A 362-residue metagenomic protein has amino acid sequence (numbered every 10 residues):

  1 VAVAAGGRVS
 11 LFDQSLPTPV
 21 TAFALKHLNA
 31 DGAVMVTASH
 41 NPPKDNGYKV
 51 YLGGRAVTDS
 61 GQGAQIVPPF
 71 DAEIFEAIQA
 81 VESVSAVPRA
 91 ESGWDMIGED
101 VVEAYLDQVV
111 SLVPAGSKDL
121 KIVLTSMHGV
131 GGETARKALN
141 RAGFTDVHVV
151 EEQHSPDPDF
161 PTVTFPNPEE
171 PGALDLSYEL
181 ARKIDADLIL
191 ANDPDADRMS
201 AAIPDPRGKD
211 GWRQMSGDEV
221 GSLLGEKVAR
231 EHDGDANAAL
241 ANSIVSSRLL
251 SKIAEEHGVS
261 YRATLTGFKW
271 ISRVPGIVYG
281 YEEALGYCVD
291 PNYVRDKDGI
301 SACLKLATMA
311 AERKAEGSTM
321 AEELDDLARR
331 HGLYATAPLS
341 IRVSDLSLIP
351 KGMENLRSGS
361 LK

Functional and structural regions predicted by a protein language model:
V1-A2, K44-G54, A135, D197-V220 (+1 more regions): Short Gly/Thr/Asp-enriched flexible loops that form oxyanion-binding sites at enzyme active sites
V1-D45, K137-A201: N-terminal small/polar loop signature for handling phosphorylated ligands or for N-terminal nucleophile
V9-Q14, M35-V36, L124, V149-E151 (+5 more regions): General beta-strand structural signal in soluble alpha/beta enzymes
T18-V20, N41-K44, V130-G132, P156-P158 (+6 more regions): Flexible loop/turn segments at secondary-structure boundaries
N46-A181: Gly/Ser/Thr-enriched, mixed-charge loops and adjacent short helices that form phosphate/oxyanion-binding elements
R55-V87, D218-A238, N242-K252, A311: Glycine-rich phosphate-binding loop plus the immediately following alpha-helix
R182-L188, K209-R213, L223, E231-K362: Phosphate-binding and adjacent anionic-ligand microenvironments
